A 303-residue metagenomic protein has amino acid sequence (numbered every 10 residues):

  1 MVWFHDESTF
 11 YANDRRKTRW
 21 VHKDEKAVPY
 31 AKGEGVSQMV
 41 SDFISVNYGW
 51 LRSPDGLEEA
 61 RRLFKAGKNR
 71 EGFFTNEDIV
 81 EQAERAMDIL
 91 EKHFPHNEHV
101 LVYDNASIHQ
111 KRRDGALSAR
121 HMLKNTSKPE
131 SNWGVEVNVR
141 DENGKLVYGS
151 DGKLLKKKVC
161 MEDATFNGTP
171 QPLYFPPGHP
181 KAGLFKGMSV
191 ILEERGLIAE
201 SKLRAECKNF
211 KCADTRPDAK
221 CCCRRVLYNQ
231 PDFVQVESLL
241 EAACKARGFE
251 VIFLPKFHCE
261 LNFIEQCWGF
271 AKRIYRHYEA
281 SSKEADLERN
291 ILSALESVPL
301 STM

Functional and structural regions predicted by a protein language model:
M1-M303: Short functional hotspots at interaction and active-site rims
